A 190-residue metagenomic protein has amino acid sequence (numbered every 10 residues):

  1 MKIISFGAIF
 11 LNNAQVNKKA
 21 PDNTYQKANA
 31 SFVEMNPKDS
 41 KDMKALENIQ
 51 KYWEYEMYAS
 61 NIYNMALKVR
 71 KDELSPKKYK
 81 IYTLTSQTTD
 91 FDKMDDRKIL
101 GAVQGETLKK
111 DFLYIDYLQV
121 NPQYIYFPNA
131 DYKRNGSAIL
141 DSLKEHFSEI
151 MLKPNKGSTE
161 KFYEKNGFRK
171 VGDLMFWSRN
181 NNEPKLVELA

Functional and structural regions predicted by a protein language model:
K2-A130, A138-A190: Non-catalytic substrate-recognition and accessory regions of acyl/acetyltransferase enzymes
